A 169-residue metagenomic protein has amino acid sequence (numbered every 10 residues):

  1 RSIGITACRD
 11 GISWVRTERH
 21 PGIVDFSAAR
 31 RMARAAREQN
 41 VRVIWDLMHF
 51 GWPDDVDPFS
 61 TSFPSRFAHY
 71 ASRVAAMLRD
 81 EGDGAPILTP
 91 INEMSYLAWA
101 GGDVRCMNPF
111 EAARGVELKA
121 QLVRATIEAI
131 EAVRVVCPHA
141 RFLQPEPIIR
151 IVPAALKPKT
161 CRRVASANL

Functional and structural regions predicted by a protein language model:
R1-I3, V15-L169: Non-catalytic scaffold segments within catalytic domains of secreted glycoside hydrolases
R9-I12: Active-site gating/metal-coordination segments in enzymes
